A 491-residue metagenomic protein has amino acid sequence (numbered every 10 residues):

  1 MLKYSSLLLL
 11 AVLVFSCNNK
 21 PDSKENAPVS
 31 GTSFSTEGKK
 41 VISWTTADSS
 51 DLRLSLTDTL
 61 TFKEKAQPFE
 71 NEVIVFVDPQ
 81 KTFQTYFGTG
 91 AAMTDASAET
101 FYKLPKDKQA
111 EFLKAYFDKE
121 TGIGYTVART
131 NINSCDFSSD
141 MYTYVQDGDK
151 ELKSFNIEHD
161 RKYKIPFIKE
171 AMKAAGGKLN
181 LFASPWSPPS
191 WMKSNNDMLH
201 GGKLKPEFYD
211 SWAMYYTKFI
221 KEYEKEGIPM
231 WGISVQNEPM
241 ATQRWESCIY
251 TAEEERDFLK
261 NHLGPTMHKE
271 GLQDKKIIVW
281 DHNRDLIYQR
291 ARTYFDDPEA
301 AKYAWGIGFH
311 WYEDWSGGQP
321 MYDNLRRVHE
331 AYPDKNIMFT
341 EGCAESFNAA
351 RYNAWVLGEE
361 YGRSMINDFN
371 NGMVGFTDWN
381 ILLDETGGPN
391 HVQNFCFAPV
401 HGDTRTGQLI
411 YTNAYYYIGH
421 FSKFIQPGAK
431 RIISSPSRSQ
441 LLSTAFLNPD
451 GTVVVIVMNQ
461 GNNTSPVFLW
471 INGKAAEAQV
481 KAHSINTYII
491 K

Functional and structural regions predicted by a protein language model:
V14-S16: C-terminal motif of bacterial Sec signal peptides marking the signal peptidase cleavage site
N18-K20: Bacterial signal peptide processing site
L54-M230, T251, N261: N-terminal catalytic cores of secreted or lumenal carbohydrate-active enzymes
A91, G124, L181, I233 (+6 more regions): Conserved, mostly hydrophobic/aromatic
S211-G232, P239-E345: Active-site neighborhood of glycoside hydrolase catalytic domains
N336-Y417, I433-P436: Aromatic/acidic polysaccharide-binding cleft in carbohydrate-active enzymes
K423, S434-N472, H483: Carbohydrate-binding surface patches
V480-K491: C-terminal beta-strand-rich structural cap/linker in extracellular carbohydrate-active enzymes
